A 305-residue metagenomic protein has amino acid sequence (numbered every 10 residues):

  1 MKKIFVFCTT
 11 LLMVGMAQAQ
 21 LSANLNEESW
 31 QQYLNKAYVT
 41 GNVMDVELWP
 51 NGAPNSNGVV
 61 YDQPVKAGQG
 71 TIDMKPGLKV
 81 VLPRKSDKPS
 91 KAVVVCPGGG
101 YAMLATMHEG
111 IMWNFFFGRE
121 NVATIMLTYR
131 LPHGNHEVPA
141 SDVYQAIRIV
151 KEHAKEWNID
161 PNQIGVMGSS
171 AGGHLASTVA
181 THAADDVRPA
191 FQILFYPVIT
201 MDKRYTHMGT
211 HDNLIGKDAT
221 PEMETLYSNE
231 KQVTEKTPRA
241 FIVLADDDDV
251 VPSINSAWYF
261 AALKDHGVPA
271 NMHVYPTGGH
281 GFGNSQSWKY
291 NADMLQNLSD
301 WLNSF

Functional and structural regions predicted by a protein language model:
N24-D87: N-terminal cap/lid segment of alpha/beta-hydrolase-fold proteins
V65, P197-Q232, P238: Mobile cap/lid helix-loop segments that gate and shape the active-site cleft of serine hydrolases
P89-G98: Short beta-strand element of the alpha/beta-hydrolase
A105-M107, I111-W113, I125-P161, S285-D293: Catalytic nucleophile-loop/oxyanion-hole region of alpha/beta-hydrolase and closely related hydrolase-like folds
Q145-T210, E224: Primarily recognizes the serine-hydrolase "nucleophile elbow" in alpha/beta-hydrolase and SGNH/GDSL folds
I242-L244, D248: Short beta-strand/loop motif that positions the catalytic acidic residue of the alpha/beta-hydrolase fold
D249-N255: Conserved alpha/beta-hydrolase "acid-adjacent" motif
A257-F305: C-terminal catalytic histidine-bearing segment of alpha/beta-hydrolase fold enzymes
